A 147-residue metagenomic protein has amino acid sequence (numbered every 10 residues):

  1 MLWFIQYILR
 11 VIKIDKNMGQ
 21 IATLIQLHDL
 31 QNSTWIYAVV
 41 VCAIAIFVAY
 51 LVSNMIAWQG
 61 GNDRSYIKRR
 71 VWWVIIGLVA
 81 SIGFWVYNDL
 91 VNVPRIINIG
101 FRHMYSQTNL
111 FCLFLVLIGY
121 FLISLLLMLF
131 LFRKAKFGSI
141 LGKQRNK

Functional and structural regions predicted by a protein language model:
M1-Y50: N-terminal signal-anchor transmembrane alpha-helix
K16-N32, G83-L110: Interfacial non-cytosolic loop connecting adjacent transmembrane helices
H28, A45-W72: Membrane-helix boundary/interface segments in integral membrane proteins
V40-L51, I75-Y87: Canonical alpha-helical transmembrane segments of integral membrane proteins
A49, S53-A57, N88, N92 (+1 more regions): Membrane-water interface at transmembrane helix exits
S65-G83, T108: Transmembrane alpha-helical segments of multi-pass membrane proteins
S106-M128: Alpha-helical membrane-embedded segments
F121-K147: Cytosolic juxtamembrane helix at the C-terminal end of the final transmembrane segment
